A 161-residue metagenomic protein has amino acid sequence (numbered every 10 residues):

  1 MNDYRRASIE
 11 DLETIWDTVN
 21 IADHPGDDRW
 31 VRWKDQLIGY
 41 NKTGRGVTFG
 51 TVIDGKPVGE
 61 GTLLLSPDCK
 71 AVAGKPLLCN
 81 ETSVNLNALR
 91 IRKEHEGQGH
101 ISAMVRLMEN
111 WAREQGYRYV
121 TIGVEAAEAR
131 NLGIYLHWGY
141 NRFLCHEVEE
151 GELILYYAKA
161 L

Functional and structural regions predicted by a protein language model:
M1-D17: A short beta-loop-alpha structural element at the N-terminal edge of CoA-dependent acyl/N-acetyltransferase catalytic
I9, D17, I21-A88, R92-K93 (+1 more regions): Acetyl-CoA-dependent GNAT
G46, E152-Y156: Short hydrophobic/aromatic beta-strand or adjacent loop that forms the aromatic wall/cage of a ligand/substrate-binding
R92-E94, Q98, A127: Active-site acidic-Proline motif in GNAT/NAT acetyltransferases
G97-N110, H137: Conserved acetyl-CoA-binding loop-helix of GNAT-fold acetyltransferases
A112-V124: Conserved GNAT acetyl-CoA-binding A-motif
I122-L132, V148-L153: Conserved beta-strand-loop-alpha-helix junction that forms the acyl-donor binding cleft
Y135-C145: Conserved acetyl-CoA-binding loop of GNAT-fold acetyltransferases
